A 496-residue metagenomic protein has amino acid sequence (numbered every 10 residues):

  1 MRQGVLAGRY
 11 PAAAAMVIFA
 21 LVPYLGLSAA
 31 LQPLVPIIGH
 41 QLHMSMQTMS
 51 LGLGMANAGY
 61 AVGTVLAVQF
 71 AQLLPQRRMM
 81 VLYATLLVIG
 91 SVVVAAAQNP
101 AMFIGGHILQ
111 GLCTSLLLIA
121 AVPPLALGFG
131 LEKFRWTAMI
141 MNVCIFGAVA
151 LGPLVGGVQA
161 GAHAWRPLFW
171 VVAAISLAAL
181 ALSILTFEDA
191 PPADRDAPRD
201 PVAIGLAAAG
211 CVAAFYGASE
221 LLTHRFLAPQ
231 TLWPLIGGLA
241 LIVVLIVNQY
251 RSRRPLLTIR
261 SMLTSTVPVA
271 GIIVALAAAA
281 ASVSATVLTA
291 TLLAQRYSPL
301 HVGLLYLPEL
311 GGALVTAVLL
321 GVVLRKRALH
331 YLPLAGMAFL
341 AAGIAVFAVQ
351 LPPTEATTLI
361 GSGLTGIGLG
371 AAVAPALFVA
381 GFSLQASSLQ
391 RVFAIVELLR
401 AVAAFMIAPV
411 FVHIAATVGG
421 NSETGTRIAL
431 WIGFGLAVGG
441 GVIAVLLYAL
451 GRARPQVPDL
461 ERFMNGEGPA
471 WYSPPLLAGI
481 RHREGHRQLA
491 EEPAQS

Functional and structural regions predicted by a protein language model:
M1-R9, L447-S496: Intrinsic disorder in cytosolic terminal tails and internal cytosolic loops of multi-pass membrane transporters
R2-Q3, P11, L25, A138: Domain-scale detector for complete catalytic domains at protein termini or as standalone homologs
R9-A56, G63-V68, Q72, R77-G90 (+4 more regions): 12-transmembrane solute porter fold
A12-I18, L127, L131-W136, P192-L206 (+4 more regions): Alpha-helical transmembrane segments of integral membrane proteins, especially early/N-terminal helices
N57-Y60, T64-P201: Helix-loop-helix hairpins in multi-pass membrane proteins, especially solute transporters
A95-M102, I184-A190, A218-H224, I246-Q249 (+2 more regions): Transmembrane helix-loop junctions and nearby membrane-interface residues
G161-I272, A280: Hydrophobic transmembrane-helix bundles of small-molecule transporters
